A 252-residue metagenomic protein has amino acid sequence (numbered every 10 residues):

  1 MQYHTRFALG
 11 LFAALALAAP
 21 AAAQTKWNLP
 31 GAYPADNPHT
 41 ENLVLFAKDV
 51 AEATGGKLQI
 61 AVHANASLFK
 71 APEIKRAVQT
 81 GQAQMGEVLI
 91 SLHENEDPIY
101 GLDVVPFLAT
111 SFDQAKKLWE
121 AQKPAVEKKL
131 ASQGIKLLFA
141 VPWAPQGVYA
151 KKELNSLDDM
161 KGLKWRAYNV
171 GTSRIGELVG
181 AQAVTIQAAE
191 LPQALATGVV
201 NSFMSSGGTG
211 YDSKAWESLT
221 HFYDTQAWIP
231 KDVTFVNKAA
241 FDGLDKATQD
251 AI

Functional and structural regions predicted by a protein language model:
M1-L9: Bacterial N-terminal signal peptides that target proteins for export
G10-F12, Q24-K116, Q122-A251: N-terminal secretory/targeting leader peptides
L15-A23: Sec/Tat signal peptide C-region and signal peptidase I cleavage site
